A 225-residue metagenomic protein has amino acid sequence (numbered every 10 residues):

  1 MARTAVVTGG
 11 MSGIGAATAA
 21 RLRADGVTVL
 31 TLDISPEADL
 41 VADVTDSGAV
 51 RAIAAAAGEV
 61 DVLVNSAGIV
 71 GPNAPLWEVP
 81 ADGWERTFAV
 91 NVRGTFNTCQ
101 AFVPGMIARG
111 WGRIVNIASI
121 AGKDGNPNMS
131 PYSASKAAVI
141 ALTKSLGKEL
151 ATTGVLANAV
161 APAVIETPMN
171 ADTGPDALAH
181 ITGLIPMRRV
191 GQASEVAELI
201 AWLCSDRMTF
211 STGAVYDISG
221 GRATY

Functional and structural regions predicted by a protein language model:
M11-S12: Conserved glycine-rich cofactor-binding loop
N73, D124, L184, T212-Y225: Short C-terminal tail/terminal secondary-structure segment of NAD(P)H-dependent dehydrogenase/reductase domains
A74-L76, G83-E85, I114, I181: Substrate-binding pocket helix/loop in short-chain dehydrogenase/reductase
C99, S135, T143: Active-site helix of classical SDR
P104, K148-T152: Alpha-helical segment proximal to the catalytic Tyr-Lys
S119: Residue(s) in the substrate-gating loop at a strand-loop-helix junction that position the organic substrate next
A151, L156, S211-G213: Short, small/polar-rich loop/turn modules that mediate ligand/substrate recognition or access, typified
